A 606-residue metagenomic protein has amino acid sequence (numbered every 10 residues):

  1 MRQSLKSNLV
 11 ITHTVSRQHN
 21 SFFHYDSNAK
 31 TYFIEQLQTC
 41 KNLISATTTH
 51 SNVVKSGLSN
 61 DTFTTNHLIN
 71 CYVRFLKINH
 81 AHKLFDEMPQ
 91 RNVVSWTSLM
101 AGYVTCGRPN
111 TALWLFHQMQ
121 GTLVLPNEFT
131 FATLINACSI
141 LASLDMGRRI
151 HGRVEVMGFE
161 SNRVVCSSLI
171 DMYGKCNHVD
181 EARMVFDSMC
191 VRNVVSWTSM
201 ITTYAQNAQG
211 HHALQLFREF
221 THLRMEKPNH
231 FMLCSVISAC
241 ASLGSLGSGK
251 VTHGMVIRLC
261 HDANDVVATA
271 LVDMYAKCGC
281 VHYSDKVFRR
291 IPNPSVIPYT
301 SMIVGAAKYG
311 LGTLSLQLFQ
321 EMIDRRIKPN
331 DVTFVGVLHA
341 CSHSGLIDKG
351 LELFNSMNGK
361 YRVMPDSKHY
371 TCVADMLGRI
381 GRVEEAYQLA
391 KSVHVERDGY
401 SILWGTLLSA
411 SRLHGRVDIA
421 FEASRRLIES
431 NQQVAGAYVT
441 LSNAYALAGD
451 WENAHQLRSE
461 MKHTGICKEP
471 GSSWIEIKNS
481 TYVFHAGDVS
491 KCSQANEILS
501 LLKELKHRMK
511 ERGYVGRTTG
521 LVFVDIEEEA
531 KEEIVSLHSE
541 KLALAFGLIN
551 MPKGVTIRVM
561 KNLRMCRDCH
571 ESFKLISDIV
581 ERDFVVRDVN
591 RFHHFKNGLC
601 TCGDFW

Functional and structural regions predicted by a protein language model:
M1-N92, A101-C106, N110-N193, S199-W606: Terminal (and in a subset, N-terminal) low-complexity or junction segments at the ends of helical repeat RNA-binding
T97: Glycine-rich active-site/cofactor-binding loop and its immediate structural neighborhood
